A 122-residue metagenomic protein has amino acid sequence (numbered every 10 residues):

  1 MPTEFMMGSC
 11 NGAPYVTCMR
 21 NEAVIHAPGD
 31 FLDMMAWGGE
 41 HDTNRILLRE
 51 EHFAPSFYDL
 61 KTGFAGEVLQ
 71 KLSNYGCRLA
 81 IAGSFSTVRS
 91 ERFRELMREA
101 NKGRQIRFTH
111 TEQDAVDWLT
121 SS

Functional and structural regions predicted by a protein language model:
P2-S122: Amphipathic, Lys/Arg-enriched alpha-helical "gate/interface" segment within cytosolic domains that mediates
